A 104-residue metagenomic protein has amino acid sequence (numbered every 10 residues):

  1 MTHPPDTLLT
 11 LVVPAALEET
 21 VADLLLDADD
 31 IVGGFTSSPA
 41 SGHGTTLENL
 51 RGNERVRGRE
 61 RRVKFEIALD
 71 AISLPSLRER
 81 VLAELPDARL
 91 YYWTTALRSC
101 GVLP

Functional and structural regions predicted by a protein language model:
M1-P104: Positively charged, small/polar-rich N-terminal and surface patches that mediate targeting and assembly and bind
